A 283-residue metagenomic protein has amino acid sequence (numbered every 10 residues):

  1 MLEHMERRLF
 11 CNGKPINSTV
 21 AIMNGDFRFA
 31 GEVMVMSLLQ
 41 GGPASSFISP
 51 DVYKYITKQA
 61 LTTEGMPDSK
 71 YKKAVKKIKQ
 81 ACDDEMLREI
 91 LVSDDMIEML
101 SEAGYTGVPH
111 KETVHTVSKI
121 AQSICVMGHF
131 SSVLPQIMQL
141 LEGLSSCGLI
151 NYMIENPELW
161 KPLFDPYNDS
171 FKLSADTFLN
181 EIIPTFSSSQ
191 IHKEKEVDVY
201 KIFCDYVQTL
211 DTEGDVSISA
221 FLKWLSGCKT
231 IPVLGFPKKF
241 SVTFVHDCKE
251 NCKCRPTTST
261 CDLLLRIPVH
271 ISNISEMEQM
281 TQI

Functional and structural regions predicted by a protein language model:
M1-L39, A44-I48, A60-E64: Hydrophobic, conserved cores of late-appearing folded domains
V52-I283: C-terminal catalytic/scaffold cores in eukaryotic proteins
